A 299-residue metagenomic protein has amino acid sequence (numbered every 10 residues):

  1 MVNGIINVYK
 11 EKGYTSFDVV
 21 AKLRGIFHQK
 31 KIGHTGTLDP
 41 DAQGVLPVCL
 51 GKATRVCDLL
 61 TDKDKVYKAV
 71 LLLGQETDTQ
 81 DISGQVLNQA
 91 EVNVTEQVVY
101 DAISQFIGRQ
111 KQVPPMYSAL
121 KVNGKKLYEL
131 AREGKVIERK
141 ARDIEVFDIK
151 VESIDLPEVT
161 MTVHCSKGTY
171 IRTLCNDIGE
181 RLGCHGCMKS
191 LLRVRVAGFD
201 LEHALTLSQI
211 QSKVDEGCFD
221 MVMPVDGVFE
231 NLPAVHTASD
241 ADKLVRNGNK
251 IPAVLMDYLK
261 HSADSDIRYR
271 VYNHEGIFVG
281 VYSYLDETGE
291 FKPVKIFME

Functional and structural regions predicted by a protein language model:
M1-K12, F17-H34, L38, A42-V45 (+3 more regions): Accessory RNA 3′-end/elbow-binding domains used by RNA modification enzymes
M1-S166, D177-L205: Catalytic cores of RNA-modifying enzymes
Y170: Conserved glycine(s) of the Walker
